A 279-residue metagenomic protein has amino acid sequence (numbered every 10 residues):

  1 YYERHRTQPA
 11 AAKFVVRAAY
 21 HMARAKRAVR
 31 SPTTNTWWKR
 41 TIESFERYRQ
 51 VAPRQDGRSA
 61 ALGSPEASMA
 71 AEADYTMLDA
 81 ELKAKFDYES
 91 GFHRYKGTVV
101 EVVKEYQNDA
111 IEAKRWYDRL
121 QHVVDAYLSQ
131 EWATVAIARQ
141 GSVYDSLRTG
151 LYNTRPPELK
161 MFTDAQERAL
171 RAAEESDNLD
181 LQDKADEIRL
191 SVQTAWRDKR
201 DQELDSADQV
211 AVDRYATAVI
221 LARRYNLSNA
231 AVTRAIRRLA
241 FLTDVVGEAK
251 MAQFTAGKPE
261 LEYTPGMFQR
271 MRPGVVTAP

Functional and structural regions predicted by a protein language model:
Y1-P279: Acidic, polar-rich low-complexity tracts and alpha-helical solenoid repeat scaffolds
